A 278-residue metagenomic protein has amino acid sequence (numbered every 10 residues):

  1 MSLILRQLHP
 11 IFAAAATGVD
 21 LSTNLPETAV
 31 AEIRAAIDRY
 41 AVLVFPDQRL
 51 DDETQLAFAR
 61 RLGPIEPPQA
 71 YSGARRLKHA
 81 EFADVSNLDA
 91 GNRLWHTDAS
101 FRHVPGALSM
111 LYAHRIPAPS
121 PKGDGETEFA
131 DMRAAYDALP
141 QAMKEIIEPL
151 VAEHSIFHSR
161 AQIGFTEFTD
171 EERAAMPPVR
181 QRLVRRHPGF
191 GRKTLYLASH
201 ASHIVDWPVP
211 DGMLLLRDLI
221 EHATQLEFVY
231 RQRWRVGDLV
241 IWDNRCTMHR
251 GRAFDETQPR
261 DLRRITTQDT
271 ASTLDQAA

Functional and structural regions predicted by a protein language model:
S2-L239, R245-A278: Non-heme Fe(II) oxygenase catalytic core, chiefly the N-lobe of the double-stranded beta-helix
